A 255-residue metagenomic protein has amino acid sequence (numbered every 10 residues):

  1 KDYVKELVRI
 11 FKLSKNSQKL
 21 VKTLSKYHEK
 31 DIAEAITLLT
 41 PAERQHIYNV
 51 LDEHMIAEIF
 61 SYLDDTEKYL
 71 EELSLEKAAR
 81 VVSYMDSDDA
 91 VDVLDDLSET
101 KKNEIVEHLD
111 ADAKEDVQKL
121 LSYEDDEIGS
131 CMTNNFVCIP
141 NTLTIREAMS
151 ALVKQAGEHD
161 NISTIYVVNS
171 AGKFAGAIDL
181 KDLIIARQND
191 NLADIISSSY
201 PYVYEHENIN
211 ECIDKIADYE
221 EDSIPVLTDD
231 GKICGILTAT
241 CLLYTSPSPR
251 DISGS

Functional and structural regions predicted by a protein language model:
K1-S246: Hydrophobic packing positions in regular secondary-structure scaffolds
Y244-G254: Single conserved hydrophobic/aromatic residue that forms the stacking wall/gate of nucleotide- or nucleobase-binding
